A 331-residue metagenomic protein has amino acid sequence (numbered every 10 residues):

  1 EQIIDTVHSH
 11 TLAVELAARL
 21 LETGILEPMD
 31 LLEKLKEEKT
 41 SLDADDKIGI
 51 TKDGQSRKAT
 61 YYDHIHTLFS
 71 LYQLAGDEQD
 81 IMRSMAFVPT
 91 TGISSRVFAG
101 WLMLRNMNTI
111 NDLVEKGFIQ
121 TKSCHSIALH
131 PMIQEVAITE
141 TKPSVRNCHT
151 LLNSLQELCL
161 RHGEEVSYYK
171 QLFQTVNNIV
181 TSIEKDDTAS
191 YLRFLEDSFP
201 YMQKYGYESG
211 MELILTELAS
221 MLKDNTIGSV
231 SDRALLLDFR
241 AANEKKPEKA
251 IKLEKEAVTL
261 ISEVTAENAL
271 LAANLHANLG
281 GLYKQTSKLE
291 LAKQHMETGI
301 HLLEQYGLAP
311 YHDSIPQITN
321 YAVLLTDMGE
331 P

Functional and structural regions predicted by a protein language model:
V7, L12-E22, H66-T141, C148-N153 (+1 more regions): C-terminal boundary/linker of central alpha/beta nucleotide-binding cores
L20-E78: Loop-to-helix "switch" segment enriched in basic and acidic residues adjacent to catalytic/ligand pockets
A75, N147-L236, K249: Extended alpha-helical scaffolding segments used for macromolecular assembly and cargo binding
E140-V145, R161-Y169, D186, F199-L213 (+3 more regions): Short coil/turn connectors between adjacent alpha-helices in alpha-solenoid helical repeat scaffolds
V166, T188, T226-D232, T265-A273 (+1 more regions): Helix N-cap/loop-to-helix boundary motif
E196, P200-Q203, S231-K245, L270-Q285 (+2 more regions): Conserved alpha-helical positions within TPR/SEL1-like repeat arrays
A219-K223, E256-E263, T298-G307: Amphipathic alpha-helical segments of tetratricopeptide repeats
